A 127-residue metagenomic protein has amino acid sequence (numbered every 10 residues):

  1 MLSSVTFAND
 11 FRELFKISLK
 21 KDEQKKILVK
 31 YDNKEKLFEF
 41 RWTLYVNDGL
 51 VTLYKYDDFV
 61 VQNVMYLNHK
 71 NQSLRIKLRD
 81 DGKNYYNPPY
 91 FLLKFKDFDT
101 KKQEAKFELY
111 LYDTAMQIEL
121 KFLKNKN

Functional and structural regions predicted by a protein language model:
M1-N9: Classical Sec-dependent N-terminal signal peptides that target proteins to the secretory pathway
A8-N127: Surface-exposed, beta-sheet-biased, low-hydrophobicity segments with strongly acidic/polar composition
